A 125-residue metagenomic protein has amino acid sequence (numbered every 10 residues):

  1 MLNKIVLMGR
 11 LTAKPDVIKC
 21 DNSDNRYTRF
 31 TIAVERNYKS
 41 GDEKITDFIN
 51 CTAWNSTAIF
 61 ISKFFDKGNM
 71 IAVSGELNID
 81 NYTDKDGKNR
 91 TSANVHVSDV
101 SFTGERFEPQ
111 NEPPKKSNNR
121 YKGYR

Functional and structural regions predicted by a protein language model:
M1-N3, P15-S23, S40-K44, I59 (+2 more regions): Acidic, gly/ser/pro-rich intrinsically disordered tails
L2, Y27-R29, F48, S92 (+1 more regions): Hydrophobic residues on conserved beta-strands that form the core of alpha/beta folds
I5-A13, I32, K67-N78, V97-V100: OB-fold and OB-like beta-barrel modules that bind single-stranded nucleic acids
V6-M8, N25-E35, D47-F48: A short glycine-rich, His/Asp/Glu-containing loop-to-beta-strand
I18-A33, T91-A93: Short aromatic-glycine-enriched beta-strand elements
E35, W54, T103: Structured beta-strand/turn binding interfaces of compact recognition modules in eukaryotic regulators
T46-S56: Beta-strand/loop nucleic-acid-binding surfaces
W54-R90: Beta-rich strand-turn-strand
